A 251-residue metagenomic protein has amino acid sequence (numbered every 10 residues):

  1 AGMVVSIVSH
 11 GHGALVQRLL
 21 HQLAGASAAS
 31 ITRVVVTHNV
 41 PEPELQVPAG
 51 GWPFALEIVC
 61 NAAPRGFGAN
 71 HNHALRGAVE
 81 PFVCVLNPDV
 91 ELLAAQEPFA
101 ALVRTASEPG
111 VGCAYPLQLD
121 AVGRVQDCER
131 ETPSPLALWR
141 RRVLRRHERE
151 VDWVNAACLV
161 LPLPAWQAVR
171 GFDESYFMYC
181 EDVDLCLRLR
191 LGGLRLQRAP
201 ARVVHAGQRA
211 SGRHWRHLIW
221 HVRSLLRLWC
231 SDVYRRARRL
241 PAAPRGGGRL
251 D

Functional and structural regions predicted by a protein language model:
H12-S27: Short, well-formed alpha-helical segments that are part of the catalytic scaffolds of diverse glycosyltransferases
I31-P41, E57-N61: Short beta-strand/loop segment that forms part of the nucleotide-sugar
N61-A78: Glycine-rich, basic loop-to-helix element that forms the pyrophosphate-binding segment of sugar-nucleotide handling
V83, D89: Short aromatic/hydrophobic "clamp" motif used to bind/position activated sugar donors
A94-Q126: Conserved donor NDP-sugar-binding/catalytic core segment of glycosyltransferases
T132-D152, A156: Short, flexible, basic/aromatic active-site loop/helix in glycosyltransferases
W153-R170, E174-R202: A short, conserved alpha-helix in the catalytic core of glycosyltransferases
D184-D251: Active-site-adjacent helix/loop segment of glycosyltransferases that harbors family-specific signature motifs
